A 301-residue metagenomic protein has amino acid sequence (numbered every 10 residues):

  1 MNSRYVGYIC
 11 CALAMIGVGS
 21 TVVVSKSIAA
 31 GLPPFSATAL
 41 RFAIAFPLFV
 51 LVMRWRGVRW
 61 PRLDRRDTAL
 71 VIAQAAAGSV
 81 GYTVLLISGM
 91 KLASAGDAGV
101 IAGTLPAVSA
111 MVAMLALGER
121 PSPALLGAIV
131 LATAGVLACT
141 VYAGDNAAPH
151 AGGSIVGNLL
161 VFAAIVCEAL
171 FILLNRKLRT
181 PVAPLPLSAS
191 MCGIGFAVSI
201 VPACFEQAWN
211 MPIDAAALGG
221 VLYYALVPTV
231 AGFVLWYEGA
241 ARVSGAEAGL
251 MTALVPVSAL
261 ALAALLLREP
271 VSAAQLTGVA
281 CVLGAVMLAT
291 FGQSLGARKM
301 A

Functional and structural regions predicted by a protein language model:
M1-I16, F46-Q74, I87, L92 (+7 more regions): Membrane-interface interhelical linkers
I9, L13, A39-I44, A69 (+11 more regions): Hydrophobic residues within alpha-helical transmembrane segments of multi-pass solute transporters/permease subunits
C10-L13, G17, V22-V24, A77-G81 (+10 more regions): Hydrophobic residues within membrane-embedded alpha-helical segments of Major Facilitator Superfamily
C11, T38-L40, S79, T83 (+3 more regions): Helix-helix packing/entry segments at the starts of transmembrane helices
V23-S27, I87-K91, A110, A132 (+2 more regions): Intracellular helix-loop hinge segments at the cytoplasmic ends of transmembrane helices in 12-TM rocker-switch-type
G31-G81, V108-V112, V166-L174, S188-Q207 (+3 more regions): Transmembrane alpha-helices of multi-pass small-molecule transport proteins
P33-P47, S88-P106, S154-V166, A215-T229 (+1 more regions): Structural signature of hydrophobic alpha-helical transmembrane segments
F49, V112, P121-G144, G193 (+4 more regions): Hydrophobic transmembrane alpha-helices of multi-pass small-molecule transport proteins
